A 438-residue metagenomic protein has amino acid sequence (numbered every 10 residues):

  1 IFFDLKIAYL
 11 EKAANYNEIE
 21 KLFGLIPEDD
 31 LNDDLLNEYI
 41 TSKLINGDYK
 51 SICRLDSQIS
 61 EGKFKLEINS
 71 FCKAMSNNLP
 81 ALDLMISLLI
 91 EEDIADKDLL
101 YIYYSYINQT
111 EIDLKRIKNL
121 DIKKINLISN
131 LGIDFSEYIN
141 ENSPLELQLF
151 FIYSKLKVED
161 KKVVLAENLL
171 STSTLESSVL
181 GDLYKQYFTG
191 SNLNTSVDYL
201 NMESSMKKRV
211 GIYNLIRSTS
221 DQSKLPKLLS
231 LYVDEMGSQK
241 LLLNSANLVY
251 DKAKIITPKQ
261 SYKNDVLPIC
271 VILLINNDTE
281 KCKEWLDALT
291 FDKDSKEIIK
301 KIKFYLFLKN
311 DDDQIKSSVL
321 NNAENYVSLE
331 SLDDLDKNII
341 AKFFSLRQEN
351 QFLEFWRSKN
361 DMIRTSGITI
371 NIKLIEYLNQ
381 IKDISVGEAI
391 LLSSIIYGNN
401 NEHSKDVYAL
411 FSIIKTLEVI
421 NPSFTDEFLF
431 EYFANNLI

Functional and structural regions predicted by a protein language model:
I1-I438: Alpha-helical solenoid repeat scaffolds
